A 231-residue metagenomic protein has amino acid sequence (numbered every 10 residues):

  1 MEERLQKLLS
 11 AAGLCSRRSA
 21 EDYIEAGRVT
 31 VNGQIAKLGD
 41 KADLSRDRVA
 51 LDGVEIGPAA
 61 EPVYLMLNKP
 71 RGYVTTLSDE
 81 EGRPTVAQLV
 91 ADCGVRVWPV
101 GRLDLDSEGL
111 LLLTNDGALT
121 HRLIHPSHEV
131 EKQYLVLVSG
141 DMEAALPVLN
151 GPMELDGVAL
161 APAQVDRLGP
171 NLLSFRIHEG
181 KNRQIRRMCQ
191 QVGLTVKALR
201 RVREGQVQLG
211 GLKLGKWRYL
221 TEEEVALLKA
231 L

Functional and structural regions predicted by a protein language model:
M1-L231: Basic, flexible Lys/Arg- and Gly-enriched helix-loop patches that mediate nucleic-acid binding at interfaces with rRNA
